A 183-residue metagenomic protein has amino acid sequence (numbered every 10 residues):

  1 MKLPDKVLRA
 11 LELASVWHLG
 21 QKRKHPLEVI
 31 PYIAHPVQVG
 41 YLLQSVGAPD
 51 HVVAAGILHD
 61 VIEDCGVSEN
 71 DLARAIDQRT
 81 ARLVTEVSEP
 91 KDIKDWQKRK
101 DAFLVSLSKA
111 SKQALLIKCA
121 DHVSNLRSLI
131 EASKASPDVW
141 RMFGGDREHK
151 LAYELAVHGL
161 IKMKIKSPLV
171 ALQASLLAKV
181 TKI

Functional and structural regions predicted by a protein language model:
M1-I183: Active-site helical microenvironments for divalent-metal-assisted chemistry
